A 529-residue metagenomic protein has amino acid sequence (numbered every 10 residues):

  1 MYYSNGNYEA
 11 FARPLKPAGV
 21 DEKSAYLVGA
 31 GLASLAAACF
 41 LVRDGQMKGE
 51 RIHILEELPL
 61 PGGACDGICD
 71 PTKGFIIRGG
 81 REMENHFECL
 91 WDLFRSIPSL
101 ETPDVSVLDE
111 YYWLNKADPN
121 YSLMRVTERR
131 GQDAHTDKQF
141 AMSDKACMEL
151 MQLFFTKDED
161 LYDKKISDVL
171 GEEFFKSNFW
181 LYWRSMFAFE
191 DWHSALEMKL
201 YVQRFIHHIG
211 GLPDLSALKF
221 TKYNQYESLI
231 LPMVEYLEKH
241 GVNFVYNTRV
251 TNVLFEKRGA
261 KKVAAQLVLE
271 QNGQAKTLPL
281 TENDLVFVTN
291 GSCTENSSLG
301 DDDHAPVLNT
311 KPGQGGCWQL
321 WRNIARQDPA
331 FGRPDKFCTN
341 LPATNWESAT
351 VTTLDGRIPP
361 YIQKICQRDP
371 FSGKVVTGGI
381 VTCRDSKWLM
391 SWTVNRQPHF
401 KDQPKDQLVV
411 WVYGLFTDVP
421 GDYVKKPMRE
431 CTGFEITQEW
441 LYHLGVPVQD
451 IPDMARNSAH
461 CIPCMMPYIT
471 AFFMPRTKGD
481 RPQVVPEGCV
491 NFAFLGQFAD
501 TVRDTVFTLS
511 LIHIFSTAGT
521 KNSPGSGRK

Functional and structural regions predicted by a protein language model:
M1-A25, R43-G49: Extreme N-terminal leader/targeting segments of oxidoreductases
G29-G31: Glycine-rich Rossmann-fold phosphate-binding loop(s) that bind the pyrophosphate of adenine dinucleotide cofactors
S34: N-terminal Rossmann-fold NAD(P) dinucleotide-binding loop
V42-I68: Glycine-rich FAD pyrophosphate-binding loop
T72-W113: Conserved FAD-binding subdomain of flavin-dependent enzymes
L100-H207, K219: Rossmann-like flavin
R204-D284, N290: Helical element adjacent to the flavin cofactor pocket in flavoenzyme catalytic cores
H208-T221, N283-L285, N290-I512, T520-R528: C-terminal segments that line or cap access tunnels to active or ligand-binding sites in enzymes and enzyme-associated
